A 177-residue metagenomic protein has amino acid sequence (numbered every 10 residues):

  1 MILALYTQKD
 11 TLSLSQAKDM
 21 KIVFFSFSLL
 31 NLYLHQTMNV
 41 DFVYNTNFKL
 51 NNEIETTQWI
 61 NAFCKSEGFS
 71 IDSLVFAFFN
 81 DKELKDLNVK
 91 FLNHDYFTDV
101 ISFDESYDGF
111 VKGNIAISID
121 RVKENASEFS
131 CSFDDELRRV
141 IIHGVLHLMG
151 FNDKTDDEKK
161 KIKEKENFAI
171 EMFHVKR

Functional and structural regions predicted by a protein language model:
I2-Y6, D10-T11, S15-R138, M149-R177: An acidic/histidine-cluster motif and surrounding catalytic segment that typifies divalent-metal-assisted enzyme active
L146: Periplasmic solute-binding protein
